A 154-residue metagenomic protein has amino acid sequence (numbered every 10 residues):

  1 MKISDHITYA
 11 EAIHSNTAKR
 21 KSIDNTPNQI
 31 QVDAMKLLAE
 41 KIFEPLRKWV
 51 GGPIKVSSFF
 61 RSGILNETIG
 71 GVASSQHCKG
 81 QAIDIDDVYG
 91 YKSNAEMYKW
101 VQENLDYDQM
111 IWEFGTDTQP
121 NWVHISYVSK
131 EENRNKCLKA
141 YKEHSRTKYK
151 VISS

Functional and structural regions predicted by a protein language model:
M1-R47, E143-S154: Extracytoplasmic cell-surface/polysaccharide-interacting catalytic and binding patches
F43-G70: Extended, low-complexity, intrinsically disordered C-terminal regulatory tails of eukaryotic serine/threonine kinases
K55-S57, A82-D86, H124-S126: Structural recognition of the beta-strand scaffold that forms the well-ordered cores of secreted hydrolase catalytic
T68-K79, E113-G115: Short, flexible, solvent-exposed loop/turn segments with mixed acidic/basic and small polar residues
A73-A95: Acidic, His- and aromatic-enriched active-site or binding-groove loops in soluble protein domains that engage sugars
D87-S154: Catalytic cores and adjacent binding grooves of peptidoglycan-active enzymes
